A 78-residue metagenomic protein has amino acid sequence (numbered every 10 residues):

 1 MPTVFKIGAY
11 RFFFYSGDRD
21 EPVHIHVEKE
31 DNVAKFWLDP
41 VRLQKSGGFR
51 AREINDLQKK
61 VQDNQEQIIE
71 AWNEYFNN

Functional and structural regions predicted by a protein language model:
M1-A9: Negatively charged, low-complexity tracts enriched in Asp/Glu with abundant Ser/Thr
V4, H26, Q62-E66: Alpha-helical interaction segments
R11-F13: Feature detects long, helix-prone N-terminal segments enriched in hydrophobes
Y15-F49: A short, structured beta-strand/loop element
A51-N78: C-terminal structural segments of small proteins and small subunits
